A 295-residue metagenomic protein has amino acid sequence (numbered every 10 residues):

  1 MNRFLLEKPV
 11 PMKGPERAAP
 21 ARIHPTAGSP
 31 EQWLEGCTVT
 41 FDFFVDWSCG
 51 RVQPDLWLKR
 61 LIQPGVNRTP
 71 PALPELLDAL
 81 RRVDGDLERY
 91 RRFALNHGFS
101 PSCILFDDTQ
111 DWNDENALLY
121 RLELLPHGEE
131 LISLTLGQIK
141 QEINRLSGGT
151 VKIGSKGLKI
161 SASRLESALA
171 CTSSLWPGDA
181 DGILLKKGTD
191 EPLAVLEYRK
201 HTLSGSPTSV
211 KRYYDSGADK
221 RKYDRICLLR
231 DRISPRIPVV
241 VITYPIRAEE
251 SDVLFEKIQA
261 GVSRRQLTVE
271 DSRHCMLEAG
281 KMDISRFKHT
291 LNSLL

Functional and structural regions predicted by a protein language model:
M1-G50, F93-S100, F106-G178, S293-L295: Acidic-basic catalytic patches of nuclease active cores, encompassing PD-(D/E)XK and other metal-cofactor nuclease
A19-H24, K200-L203, V262: Charged, low-complexity, helix-prone segments enriched in Lys/Glu/Asp/Gln
L34-D84, A180-L184, D190-P207: Conserved catalytic cores of phosphodiester-cleaving nucleases, focusing on short active-site segments
L73-Y90, Y214-R225, G280, I284-F287: Well-ordered, non-membrane alpha-helical segments in soluble/globular domains
R82-G85, I153-S167, T172-L175, G205-R247: Acidic, metal/cofactor-coordinating or nucleic-acid-engaging core segments within structured domains
E88-A117, D224-A260: Nucleic-acid nuclease catalytic cores
F106-D107, G178, L185, Y198 (+1 more regions): Short His-Asn-centered micro-motif
N113-G137, V253-L295: Active-site or metal-binding loop neighborhoods of secreted/extracellular toxin and effector enzymes
